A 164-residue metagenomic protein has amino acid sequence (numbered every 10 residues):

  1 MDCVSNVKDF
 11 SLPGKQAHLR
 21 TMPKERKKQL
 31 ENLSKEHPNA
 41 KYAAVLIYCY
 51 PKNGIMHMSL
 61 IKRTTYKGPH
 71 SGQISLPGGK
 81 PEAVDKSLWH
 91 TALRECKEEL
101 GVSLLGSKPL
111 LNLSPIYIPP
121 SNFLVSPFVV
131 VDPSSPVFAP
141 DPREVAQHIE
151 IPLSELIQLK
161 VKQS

Functional and structural regions predicted by a protein language model:
M1-S75, K80-P136, S154: N-terminal leader/linker segments that precede catalytic domains of diphosphate-processing enzymes
P140-S164: NUDIX/MutT-family hydrolases
